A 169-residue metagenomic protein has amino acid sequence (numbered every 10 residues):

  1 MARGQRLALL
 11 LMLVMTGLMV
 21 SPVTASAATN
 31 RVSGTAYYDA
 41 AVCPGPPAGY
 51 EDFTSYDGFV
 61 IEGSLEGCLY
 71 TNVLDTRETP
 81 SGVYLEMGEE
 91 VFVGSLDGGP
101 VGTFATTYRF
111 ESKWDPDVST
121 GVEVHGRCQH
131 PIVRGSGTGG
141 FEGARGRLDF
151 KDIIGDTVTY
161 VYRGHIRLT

Functional and structural regions predicted by a protein language model:
M1-L9: Bacterial N-terminal signal peptides that target proteins for export
A8-M12, A25-S26: Compositionally biased low-complexity segments, especially N-terminal hydrophobic helices that form the hydrophobic
L10-V20: Bacterial N-terminal signal peptides
V20-A28: Sec-dependent signal peptide cleavage junction
A27-T169: Beta-strand-enriched cores of mature, soluble protein domains
